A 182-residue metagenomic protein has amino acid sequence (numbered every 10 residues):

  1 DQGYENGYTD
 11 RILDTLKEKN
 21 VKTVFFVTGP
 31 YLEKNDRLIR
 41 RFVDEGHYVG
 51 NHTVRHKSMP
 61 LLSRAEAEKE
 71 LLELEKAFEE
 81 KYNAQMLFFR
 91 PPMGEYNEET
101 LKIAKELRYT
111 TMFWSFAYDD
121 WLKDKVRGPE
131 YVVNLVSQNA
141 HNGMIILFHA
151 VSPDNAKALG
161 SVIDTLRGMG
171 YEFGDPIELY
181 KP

Functional and structural regions predicted by a protein language model:
D1, L16, V49, F89-P92 (+3 more regions): Divalent metal-coordination and catalytic microenvironments
D1-L62, E66-M86, E172, E178-K181: Active-site beta->alpha N-cap acidic-glycine motif
N6-R11, K57-Q85, E95-N142, N155-S161: Alpha-helical scaffold elements lining the catalytic groove of polysaccharide deacetylases
D14-T23, N142-P182: Terminal accessory/targeting
L16, F42, A104-L107, L166: A generic structural signal for well-ordered alpha-helical segments
T28, R90-N97: Short, solvent-exposed turn/loop segments enriched in Gly/Ser/Thr/Pro and often Arg
Y48-R55, G94, F148-V151: Histidine-centered catalytic micro-motifs
